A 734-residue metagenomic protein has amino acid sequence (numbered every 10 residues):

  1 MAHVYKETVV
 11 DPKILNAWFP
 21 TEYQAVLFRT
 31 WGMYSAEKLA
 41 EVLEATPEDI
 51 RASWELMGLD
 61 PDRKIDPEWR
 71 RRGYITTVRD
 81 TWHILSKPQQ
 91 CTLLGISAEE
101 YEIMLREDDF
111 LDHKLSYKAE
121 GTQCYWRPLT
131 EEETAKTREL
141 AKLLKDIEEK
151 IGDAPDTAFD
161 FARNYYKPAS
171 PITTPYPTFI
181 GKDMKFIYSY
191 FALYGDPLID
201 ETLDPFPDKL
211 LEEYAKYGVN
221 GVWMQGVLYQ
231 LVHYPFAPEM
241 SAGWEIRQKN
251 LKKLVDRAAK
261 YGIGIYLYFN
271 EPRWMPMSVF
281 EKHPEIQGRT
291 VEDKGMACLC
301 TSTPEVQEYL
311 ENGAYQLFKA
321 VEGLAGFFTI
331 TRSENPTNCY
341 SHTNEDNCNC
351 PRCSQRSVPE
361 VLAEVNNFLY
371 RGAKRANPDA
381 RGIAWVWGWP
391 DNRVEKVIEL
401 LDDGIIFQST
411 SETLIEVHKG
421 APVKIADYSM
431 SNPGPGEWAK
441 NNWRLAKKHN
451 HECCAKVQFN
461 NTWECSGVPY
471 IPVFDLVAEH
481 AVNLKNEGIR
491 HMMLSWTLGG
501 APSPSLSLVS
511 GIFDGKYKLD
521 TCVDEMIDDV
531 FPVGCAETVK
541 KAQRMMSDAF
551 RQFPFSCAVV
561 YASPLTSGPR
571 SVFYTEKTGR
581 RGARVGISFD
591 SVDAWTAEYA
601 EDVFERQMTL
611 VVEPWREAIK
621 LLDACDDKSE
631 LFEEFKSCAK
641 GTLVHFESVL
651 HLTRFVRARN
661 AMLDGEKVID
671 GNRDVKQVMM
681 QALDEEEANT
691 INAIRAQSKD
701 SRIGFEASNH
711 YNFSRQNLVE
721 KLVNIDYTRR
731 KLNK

Functional and structural regions predicted by a protein language model:
A2-Y176: Long, charge-rich, low-complexity intrinsically disordered regions
G32, H83, E281-Q287, E322 (+3 more regions): Proline-centered flexible-loop/turn and helix-kink motifs
E44, W69, I84, G95 (+6 more regions): Soluble non-cytosolic domains of exported or imported proteins
A45, I96, V219, Y261-I263 (+3 more regions): Short glycine/serine/threonine/alanine-rich loop segments
I65, S241-K249, A297-E308, C353-V361 (+2 more regions): Alpha-helix capping and helix-loop boundary segments enriched in small/acidic/polar residues
E107, D112-K118, E133-R332, T337-N347 (+4 more regions): Feature activates predominantly on carbohydrate-active enzymes
I172-I180, A192, L203-P207, K319 (+1 more regions): Substrate-binding groove of N-acetylhexosamine-processing glycoside hydrolases
